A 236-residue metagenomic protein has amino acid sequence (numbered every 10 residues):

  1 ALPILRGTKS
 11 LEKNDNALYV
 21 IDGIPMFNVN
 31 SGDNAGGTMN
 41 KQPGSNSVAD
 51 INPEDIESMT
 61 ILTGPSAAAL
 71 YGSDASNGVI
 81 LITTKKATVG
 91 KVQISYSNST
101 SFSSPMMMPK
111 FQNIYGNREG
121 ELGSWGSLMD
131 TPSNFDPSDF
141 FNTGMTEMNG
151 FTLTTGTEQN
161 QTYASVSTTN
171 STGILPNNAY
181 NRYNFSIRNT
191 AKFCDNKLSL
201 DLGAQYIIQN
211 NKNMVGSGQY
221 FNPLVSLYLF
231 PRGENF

Functional and structural regions predicted by a protein language model:
A1, D55-S58, A75-F102, Q159-T172 (+1 more regions): Transmembrane beta-barrel strand/turn architecture of Gram-negative outer membrane proteins
G7-K9: Short amphipathic, basic-aromatic surface patches that mediate peripheral association with negatively charged
L11-K13, A17, M26-V48, G78 (+3 more regions): Residues embedded in well-ordered regular secondary structure
I51-N52: Short turn/helix-capping motifs enriched in Asx and small/polar residues
S58-G64: Conserved short secondary-structure elements within globular domains
S66-A67, S133: Residues that cap or anchor secondary-structure elements
